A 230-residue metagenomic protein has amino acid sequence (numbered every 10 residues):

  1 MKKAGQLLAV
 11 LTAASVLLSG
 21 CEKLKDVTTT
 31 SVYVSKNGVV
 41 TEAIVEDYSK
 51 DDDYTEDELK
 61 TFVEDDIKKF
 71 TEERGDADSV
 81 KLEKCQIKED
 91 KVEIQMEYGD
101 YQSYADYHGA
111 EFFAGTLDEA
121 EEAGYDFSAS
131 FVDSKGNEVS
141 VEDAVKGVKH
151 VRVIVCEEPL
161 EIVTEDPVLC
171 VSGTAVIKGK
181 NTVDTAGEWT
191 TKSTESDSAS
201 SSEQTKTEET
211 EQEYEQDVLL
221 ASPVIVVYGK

Functional and structural regions predicted by a protein language model:
M1-T12: Positively charged n-region of N-terminal signal peptides that target proteins for export
L11, D53, D57, V218-A221: Low-complexity, intrinsically disordered regions enriched in charged/polar residues
L11-S15, V63: Generic low-complexity, intrinsically disordered sequence content enriched in small uncharged/hydrophobic residues
L17-G20: C-terminal motif of bacterial Sec signal peptides marking the signal peptidase cleavage site
E22-L24: Bacterial signal peptide processing site
D26-I87: N-terminal Sec/ER secretory leader and immediately downstream segment of secreted/extracellular precursors
C85-K230: Mature, soluble, non-transmembrane domains
